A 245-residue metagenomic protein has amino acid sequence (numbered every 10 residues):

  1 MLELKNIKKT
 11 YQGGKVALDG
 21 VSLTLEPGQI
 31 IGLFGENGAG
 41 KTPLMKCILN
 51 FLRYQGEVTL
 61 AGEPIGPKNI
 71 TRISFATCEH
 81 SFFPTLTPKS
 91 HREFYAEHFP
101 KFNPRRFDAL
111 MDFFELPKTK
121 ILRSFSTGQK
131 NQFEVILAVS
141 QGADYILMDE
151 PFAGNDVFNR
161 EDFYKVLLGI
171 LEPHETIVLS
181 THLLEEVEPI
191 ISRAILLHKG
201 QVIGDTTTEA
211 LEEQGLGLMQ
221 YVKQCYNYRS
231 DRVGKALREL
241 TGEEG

Functional and structural regions predicted by a protein language model:
F34-E36: The feature captures the beta-strand-to-loop junction immediately N-terminal to the Walker
G56-N69: Conserved ABC transporter NBD signature motif
T77-F133: ABC-family P-loop ATPase nucleotide-binding domains
I146-E150, N155: Catalytic Walker B motif of ABC-type/P-loop ATPase nucleotide-binding domains
V157-N159: Helix N-cap at the start of a conserved alpha-helix in ABC-type nucleotide-binding domains
E209-G245: ABC ATPase nucleotide-binding domains
